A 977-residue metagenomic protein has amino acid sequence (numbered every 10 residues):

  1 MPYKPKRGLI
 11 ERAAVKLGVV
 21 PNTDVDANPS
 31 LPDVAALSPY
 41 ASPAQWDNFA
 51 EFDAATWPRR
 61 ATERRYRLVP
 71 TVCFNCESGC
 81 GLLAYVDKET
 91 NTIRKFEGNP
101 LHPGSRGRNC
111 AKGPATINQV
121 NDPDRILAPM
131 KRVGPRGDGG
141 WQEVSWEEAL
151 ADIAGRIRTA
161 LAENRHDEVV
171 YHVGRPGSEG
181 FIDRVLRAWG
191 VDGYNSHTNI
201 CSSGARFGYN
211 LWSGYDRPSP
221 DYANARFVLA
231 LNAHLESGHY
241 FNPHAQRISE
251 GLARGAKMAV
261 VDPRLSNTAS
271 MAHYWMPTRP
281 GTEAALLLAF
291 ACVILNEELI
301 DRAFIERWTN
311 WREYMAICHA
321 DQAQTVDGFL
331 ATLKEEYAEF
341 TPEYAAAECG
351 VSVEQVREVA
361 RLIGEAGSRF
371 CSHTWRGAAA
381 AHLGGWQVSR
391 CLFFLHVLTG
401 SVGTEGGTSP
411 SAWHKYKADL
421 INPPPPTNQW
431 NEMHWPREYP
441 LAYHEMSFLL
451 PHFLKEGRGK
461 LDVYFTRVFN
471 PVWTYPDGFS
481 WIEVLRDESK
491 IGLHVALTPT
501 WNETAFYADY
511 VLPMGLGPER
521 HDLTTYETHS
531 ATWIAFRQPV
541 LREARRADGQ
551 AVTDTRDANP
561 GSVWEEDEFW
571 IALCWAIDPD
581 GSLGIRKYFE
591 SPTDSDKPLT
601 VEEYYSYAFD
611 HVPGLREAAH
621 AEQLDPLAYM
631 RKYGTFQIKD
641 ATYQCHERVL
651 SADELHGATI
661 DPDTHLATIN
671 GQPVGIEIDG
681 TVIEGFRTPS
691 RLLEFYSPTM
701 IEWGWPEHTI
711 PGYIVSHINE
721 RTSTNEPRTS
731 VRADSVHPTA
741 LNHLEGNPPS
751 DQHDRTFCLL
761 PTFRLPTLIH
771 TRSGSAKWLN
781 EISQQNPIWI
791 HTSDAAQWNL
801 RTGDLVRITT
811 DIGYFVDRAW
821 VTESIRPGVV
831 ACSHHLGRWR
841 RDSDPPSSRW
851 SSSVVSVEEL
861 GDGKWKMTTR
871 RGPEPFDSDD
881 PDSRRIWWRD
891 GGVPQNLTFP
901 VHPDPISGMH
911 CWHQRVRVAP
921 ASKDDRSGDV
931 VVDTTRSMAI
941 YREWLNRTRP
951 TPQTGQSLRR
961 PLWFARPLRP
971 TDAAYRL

Functional and structural regions predicted by a protein language model:
M1-L299, F465-R467, V511, G517 (+10 more regions): N-terminal export/assembly segments and adjacent metallocofactor-ligating motifs of anaerobic energy-metabolism
L150-E168, P218-F227, E336, R357-S372 (+1 more regions): Glycine-rich phosphate/diphosphate-binding loops that line cofactor/substrate pockets in enzymes
I182-I248, R254-A259, A285, L392-Y510 (+4 more regions): Extended redox/cofactor-interaction regions of prokaryotic respiratory oxidoreductases
G255, A259, R264-G367: Long, well-ordered, tryptophan-enriched scaffold segments
P539-F636, W865-R889: Long, C-terminal catalytic modules of enzymes
R546-P560, K587-P598, R648-V674, E726 (+2 more regions): Surface-exposed intrinsically disordered loops and tails
T802-G813: Short conserved beta-strand and strand-loop elements enriched in small hydrophobics with frequent Asp/Gly
E823-L836: Short, solvent-exposed secondary-structure boundary/capping segments
